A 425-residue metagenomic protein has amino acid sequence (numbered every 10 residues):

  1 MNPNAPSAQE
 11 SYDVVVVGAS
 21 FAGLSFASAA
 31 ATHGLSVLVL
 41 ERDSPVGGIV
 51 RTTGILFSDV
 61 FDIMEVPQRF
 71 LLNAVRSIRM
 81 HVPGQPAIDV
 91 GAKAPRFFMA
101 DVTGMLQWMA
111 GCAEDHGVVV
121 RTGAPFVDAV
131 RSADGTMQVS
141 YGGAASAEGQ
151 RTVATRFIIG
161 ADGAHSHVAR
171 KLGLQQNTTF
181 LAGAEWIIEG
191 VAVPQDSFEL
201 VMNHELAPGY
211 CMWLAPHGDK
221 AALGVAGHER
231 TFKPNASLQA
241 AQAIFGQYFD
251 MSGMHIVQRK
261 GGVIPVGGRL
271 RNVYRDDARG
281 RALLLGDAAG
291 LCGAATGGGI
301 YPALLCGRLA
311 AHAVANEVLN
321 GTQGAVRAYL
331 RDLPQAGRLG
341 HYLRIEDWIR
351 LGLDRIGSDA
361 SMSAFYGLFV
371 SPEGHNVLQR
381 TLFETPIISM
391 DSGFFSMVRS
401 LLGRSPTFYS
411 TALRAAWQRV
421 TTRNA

Functional and structural regions predicted by a protein language model:
A5-A22: Beta1/beta-strand and adjacent pyrophosphate-binding region of the FAD-binding site in flavoprotein oxidoreductases
S20-F21, S44, G163: Residue-level detector of alpha-helix initiation sites
A29, C112-S252, Y274: Predominantly flavin-linked oxidoreductase catalytic cores and closely associated redox partners
A29-V50: Glycine-rich FAD pyrophosphate-binding loop
L56-W108: A conserved beta-strand/loop capping segment in the N-terminal third of enzymes that catalyze redox or closely related
T231-V314, L319: FAD/FMN-dependent oxidoreductases across multiple families
H312-A425: C-terminal helical "tail/cap" subdomain of flavin- and related membrane-associated enzymes
